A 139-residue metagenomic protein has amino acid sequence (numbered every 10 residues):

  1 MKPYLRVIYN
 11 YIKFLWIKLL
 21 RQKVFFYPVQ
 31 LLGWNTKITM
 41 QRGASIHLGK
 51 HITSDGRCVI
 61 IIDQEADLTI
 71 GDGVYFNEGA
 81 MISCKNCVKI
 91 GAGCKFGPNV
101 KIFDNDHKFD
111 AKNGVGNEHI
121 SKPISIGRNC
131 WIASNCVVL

Functional and structural regions predicted by a protein language model:
M1-F103, I124-N129, N135-V138: Domain-scale signature associated with acetyltransferase and cell-envelope carbohydrate enzymes
N105-D106, V115: Right-handed parallel beta-helix
A111-N113: A short acidic, helix-capping loop that chelates divalent metal ions and anchors anionic groups
V115-G127: Glycine-rich NAD(P)-binding loop of Rossmann-like domains
